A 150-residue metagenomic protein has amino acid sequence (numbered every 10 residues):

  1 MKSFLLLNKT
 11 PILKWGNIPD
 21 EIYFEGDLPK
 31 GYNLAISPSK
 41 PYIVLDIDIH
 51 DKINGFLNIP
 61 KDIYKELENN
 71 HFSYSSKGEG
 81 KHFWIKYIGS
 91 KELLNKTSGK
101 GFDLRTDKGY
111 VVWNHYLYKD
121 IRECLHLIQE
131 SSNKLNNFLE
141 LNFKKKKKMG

Functional and structural regions predicted by a protein language model:
M1-G150: Conserved phosphate/metal-binding and DNA-contacting active-site motifs used in DNA phosphodiester-bond processing
